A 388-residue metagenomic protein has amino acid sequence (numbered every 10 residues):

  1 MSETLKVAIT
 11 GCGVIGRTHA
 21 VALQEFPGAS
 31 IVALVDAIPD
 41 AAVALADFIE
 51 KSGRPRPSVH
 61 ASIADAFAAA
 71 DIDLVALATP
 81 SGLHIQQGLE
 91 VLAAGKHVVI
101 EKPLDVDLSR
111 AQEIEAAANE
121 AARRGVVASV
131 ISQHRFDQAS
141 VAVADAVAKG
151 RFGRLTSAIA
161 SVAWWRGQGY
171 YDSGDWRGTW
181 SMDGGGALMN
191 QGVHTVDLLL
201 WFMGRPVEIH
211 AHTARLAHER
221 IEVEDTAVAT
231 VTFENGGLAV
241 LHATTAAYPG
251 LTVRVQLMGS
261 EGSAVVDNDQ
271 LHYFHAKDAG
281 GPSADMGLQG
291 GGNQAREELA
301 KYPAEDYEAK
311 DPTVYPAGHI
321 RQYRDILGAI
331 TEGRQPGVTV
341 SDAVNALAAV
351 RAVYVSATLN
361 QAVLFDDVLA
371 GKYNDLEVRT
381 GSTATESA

Functional and structural regions predicted by a protein language model:
M1, L74-A76, N119, R123 (+1 more regions): C-terminal helix-rich "cap/oligomerization" subdomain common to oxidoreductases
M1-S52: N-terminal Rossmann-like dinucleotide-binding module
A44-R54, I114-A121: Short, conserved SAM-binding/catalytic segment of Class I S-adenosyl-L-methionine-dependent methyltransferases
R56-I63: Conserved SAM-binding strand-loop segment of SAM-dependent methyltransferases
A69, D73-S81, I85-Q133, G150: Beta-strand-loop-alpha-helix segment that lines the small-molecule cofactor/substrate pocket of alpha/beta enzymes
G125-V126, H134-I221, N360: Predominantly a Rossmann-like dinucleotide-binding segment in NAD(P)-dependent oxidoreductases
V193, H218, H242-L251: Glycine-rich phosphate/pyrophosphate-binding beta-alpha loops
Q256, E261-V338, N374-A388: C-terminal glycine/acidic-rich active-site capping loop/insertion
